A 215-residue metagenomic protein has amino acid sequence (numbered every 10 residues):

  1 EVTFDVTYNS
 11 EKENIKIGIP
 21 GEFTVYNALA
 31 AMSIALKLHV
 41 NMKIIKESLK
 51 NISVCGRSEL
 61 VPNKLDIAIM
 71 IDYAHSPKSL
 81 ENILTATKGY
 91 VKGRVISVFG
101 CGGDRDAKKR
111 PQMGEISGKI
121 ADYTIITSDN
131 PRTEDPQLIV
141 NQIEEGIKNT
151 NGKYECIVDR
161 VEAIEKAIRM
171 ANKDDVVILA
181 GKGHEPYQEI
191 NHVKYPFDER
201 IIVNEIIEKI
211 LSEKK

Functional and structural regions predicted by a protein language model:
E1-N14, V54-V61: Extended acidic/charged loop-beta regions that coordinate divalent cations and stabilize anionic phosphate/carboxylate
V2, I19-A30, S53-S58: Short glycine/threonine-rich catalytic loop with a Thr-x-Gly-x-Asp
V6, I17-I19, I147: Hydrophobic residues in beta-strands and at strand termini
Y8, I19-G21, C101: Non-catalytic surface loops within mature trypsin-like serine protease
N14-K16, P196: A sequence-level detector of short linear motifs
A30-G56, L60-K215: ATP-dependent carboxylate-amine ligase
